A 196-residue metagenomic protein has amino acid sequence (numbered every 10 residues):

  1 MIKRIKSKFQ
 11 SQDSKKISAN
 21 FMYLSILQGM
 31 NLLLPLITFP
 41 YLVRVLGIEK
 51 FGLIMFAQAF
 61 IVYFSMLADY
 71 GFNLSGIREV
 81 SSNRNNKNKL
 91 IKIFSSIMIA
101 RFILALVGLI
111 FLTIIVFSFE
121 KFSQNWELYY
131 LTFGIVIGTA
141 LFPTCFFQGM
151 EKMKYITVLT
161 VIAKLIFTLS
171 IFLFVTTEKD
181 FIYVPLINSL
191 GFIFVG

Functional and structural regions predicted by a protein language model:
M1-L34, S95: N-terminal membrane topogenesis motif
S11-K15, E49-K50, F64-I99, Q148-K154: Transmembrane-helix boundary and interhelical linker motifs in polytopic inner-membrane proteins
Q28, L32, A59-V62, A105 (+3 more regions): Residue-level recognition of pore/gate-forming positions within transmembrane alpha-helices of multi-pass
G29, A68, L74, S95-S123 (+1 more regions): Alpha-helical transmembrane segments of multi-pass membrane transport and lipid-handling proteins
L34, T38, M55-S81, A140-T144 (+1 more regions): Small-residue-rich midsections of specific transmembrane alpha-helices
I37-Y63, F181-P185: Interfacial/gating helices of multi-pass transporter permease domains
W126, V136-L159: Membrane-interface junctions at transmembrane-helix termini in multi-pass inner-membrane proteins
Y130-F133, V158-G196: Hydrophobic alpha-helical transmembrane segments
